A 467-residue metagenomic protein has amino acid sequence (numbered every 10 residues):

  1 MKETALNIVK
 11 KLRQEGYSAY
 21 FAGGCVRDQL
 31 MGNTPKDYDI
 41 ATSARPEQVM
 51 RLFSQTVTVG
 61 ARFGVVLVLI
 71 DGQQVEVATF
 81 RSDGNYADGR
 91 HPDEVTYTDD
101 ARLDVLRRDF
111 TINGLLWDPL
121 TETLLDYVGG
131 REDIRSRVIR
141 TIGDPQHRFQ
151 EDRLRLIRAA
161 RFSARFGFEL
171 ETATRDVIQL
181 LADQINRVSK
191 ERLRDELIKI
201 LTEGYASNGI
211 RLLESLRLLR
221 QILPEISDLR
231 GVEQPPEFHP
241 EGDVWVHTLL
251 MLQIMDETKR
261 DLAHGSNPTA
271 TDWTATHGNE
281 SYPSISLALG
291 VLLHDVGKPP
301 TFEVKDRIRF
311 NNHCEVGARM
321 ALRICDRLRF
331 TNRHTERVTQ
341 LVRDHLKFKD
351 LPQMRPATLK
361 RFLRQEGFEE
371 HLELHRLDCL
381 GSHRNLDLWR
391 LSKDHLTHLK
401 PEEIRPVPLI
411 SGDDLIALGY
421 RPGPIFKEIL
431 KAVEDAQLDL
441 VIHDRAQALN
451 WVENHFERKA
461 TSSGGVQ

Functional and structural regions predicted by a protein language model:
M1-Q467: Catalytic cores of the polymerase beta-like nucleotidyltransferase superfamily and closely associated nucleotide
